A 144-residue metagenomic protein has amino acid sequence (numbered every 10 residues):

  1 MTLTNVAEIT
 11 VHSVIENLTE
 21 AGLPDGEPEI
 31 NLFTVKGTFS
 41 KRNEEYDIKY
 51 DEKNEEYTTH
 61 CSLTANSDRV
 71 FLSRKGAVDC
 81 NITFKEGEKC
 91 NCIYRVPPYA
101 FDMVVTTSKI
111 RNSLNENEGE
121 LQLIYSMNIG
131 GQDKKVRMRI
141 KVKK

Functional and structural regions predicted by a protein language model:
M1-Q122, S126-N128, Q132-K135: N-terminal intrinsically disordered, cationic/polar leader segments that include organellar targeting peptides
R139-K144: Flexible glycine-rich active-site/ligand-binding loops centered on an Asp-His dyad
